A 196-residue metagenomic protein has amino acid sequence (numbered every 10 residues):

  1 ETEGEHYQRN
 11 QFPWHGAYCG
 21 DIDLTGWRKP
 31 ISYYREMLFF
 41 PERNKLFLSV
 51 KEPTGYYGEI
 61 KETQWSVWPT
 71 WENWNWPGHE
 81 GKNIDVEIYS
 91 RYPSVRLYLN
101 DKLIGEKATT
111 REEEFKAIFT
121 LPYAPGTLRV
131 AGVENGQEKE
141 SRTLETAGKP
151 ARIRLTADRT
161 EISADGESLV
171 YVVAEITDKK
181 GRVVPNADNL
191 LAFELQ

Functional and structural regions predicted by a protein language model:
E1-S163, K179-V183: Substrate-binding clefts and catalytic carboxylate motifs of secreted carbohydrate-active enzymes
D85, Y171, L190: Broad gene-expression machinery/nucleic-acid interaction feature
R91, L169-Y171: Short, small/polar residue-rich loop motifs at catalytic or cofactor-binding pockets
R96, K102-I104, D188-Q196: Short, well-ordered beta-strand segments
Y123-T127, E167-L169, D188: Extracellular Ig-like/FN3 beta-sandwich strand-entry sites
